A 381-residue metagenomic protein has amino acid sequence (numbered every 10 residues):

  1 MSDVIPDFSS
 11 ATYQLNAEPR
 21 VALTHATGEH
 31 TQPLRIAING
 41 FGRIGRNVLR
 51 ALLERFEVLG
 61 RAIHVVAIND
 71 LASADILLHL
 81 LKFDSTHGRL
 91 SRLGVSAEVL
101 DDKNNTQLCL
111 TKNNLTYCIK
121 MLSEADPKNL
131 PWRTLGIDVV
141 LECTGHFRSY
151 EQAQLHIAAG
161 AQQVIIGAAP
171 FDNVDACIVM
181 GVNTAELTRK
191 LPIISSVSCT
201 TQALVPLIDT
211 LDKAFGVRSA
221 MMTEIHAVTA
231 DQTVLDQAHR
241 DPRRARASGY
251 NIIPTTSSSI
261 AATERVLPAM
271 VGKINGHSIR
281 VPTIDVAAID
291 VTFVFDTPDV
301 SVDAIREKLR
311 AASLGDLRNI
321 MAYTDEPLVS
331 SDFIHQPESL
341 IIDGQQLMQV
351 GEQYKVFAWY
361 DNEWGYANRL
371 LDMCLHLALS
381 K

Functional and structural regions predicted by a protein language model:
S2-V234, A238-A245, M348, D372 (+1 more regions): N-terminal Rossmann-like NAD(P) cofactor-binding subdomain of oxidoreductases, focused on the glycine-rich
D3-H25, H30-P33, G276, A288 (+1 more regions): C-terminal active-site/capping subdomain that shapes the small-molecule cofactor and substrate pocket of enzyme
N39, R43, N47, D75 (+13 more regions): Conserved active-site and cofactor/substrate-binding residues in soluble primary-metabolism enzymes
E54-E57, D209-V217, A227-A230, S257 (+5 more regions): Generic secondary-structure signature for well-ordered alpha-helical cores
L71-A74, P170-F171, S198-T200, E224-Q232 (+4 more regions): Glycine-rich beta-alpha junction loops
I178-M180, I193, L235, I252 (+4 more regions): Short clusters of hydrophobic/aromatic residues that line enzyme substrate/ligand-binding pockets
K190-L191, A247-G249, V286-D290, Q353-K355: Short, solvent-exposed beta-strand edge segments and adjacent coil->beta transition regions
K213, V217-I284: Acidic, glycine-rich segments within the central catalytic cores of soluble metabolic enzymes that bind/position
